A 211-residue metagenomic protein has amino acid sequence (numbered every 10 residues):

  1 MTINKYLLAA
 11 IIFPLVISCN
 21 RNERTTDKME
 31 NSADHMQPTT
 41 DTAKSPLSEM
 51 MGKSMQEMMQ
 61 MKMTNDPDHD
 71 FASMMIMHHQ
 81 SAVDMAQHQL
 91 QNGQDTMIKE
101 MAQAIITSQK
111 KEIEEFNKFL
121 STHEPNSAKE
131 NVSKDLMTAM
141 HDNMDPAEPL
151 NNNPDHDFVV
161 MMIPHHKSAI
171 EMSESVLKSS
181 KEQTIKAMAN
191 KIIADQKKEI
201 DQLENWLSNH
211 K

Functional and structural regions predicted by a protein language model:
M1-L7: Bacterial N-terminal signal peptides that target proteins for export
L8-F13: Hydrophobic helical h-region of N-terminal Sec-dependent signal peptides in bacterial secretory/periplasmic proteins
L15-S18: C-terminal motif of bacterial Sec signal peptides marking the signal peptidase cleavage site
R21: Short, conserved catalytic or interaction motifs in soluble domains
R24-K211: All-alpha RGS (Regulator of G-protein Signaling) helical domain and cognate RGS-like helical scaffolds
